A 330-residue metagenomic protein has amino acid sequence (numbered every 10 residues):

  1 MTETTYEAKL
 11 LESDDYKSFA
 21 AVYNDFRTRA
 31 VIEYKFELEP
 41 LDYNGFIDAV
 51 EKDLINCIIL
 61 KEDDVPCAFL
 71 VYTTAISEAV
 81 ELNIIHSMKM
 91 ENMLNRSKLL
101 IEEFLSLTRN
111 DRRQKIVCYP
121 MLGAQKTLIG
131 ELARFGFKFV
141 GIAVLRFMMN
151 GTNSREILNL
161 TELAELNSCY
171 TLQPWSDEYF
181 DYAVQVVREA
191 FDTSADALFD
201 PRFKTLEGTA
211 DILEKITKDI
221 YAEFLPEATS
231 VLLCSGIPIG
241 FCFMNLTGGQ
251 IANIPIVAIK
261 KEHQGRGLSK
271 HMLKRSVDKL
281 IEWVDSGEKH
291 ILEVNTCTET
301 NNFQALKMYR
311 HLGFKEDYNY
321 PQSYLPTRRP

Functional and structural regions predicted by a protein language model:
M1-T2, M90-Y170, S176, Q322-L325: Acyl-donor-binding surface of acyltransferase catalytic domains
E3-N24, Y170-L198: A short beta-loop-alpha structural element at the N-terminal edge of CoA-dependent acyl/N-acetyltransferase catalytic
R27, I32-I58, E62, P201-T229 (+1 more regions): Active-site rim helix/loop that mediates acceptor-substrate recognition in acyltransferases
Y34, L38-F104, T108, C234 (+1 more regions): Conserved donor-binding loop and adjoining core beta-sheet/short helix segment in diverse acyl/aminoacyl transferases
N92-L107, I259, G265-E282, K307-H311: Conserved acetyl-CoA-binding loop-helix of GNAT-fold acetyltransferases
T108-L122, I251, E282-C297: Conserved GNAT acetyl-CoA-binding A-motif
V117-L128, K261, E293-L306, Q322-R329: Conserved beta-strand-loop-alpha-helix junction that forms the acyl-donor binding cleft
L122-I142, K270, T300-Y318: Conserved active-site alpha-helix within GNAT-family acetyltransferase domains
